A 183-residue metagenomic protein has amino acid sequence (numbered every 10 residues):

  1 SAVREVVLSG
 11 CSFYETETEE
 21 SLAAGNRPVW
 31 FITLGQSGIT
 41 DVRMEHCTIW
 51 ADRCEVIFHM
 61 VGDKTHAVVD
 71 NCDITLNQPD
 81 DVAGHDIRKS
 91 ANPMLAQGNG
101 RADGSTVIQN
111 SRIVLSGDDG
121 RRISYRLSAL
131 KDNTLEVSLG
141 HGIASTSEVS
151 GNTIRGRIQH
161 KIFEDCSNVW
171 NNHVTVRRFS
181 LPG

Functional and structural regions predicted by a protein language model:
S1, E19-Q36, D52-G62, D80-H141 (+3 more regions): Extracellular beta-strand/beta-solenoid scaffold signature
A51-R53, A67, N77: A cross-taxa feature marking solvent-exposed loop/turn segments within ectodomains of secreted and single-pass membrane
